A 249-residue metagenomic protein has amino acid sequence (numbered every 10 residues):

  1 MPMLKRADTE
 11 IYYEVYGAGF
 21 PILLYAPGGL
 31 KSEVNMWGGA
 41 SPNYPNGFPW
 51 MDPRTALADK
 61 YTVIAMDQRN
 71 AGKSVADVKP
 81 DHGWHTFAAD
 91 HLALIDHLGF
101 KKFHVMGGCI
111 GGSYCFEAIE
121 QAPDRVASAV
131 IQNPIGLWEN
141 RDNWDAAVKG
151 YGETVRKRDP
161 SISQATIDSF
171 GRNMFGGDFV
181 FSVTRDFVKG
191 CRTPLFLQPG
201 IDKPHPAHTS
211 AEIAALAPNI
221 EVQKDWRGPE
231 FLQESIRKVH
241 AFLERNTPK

Functional and structural regions predicted by a protein language model:
R6-V75: Conserved HGGG/HGGXW glycine-rich cap/lid loop of the alpha/beta-hydrolase fold
D67-A71, I135, W226-G228: Short beta-to-alpha linker loops that shape the active-site pocket of alpha/beta-hydrolase fold enzymes
H85-F103: Conserved acidic catalytic loop of the alpha/beta-hydrolase fold
K101-L137: Conserved hydrolase catalytic core segment
P134-C191, I236: The alpha/beta-hydrolase serine catalytic core
G190-C191, L197-P199: Short beta-strand/loop motif that positions the catalytic acidic residue of the alpha/beta-hydrolase fold
K203-T209: Conserved alpha/beta-hydrolase "acid-adjacent" motif
I220-K249: Catalytic active-site module of serine/aspartate enzymes centered on a nucleophile-bearing elbow/loop
